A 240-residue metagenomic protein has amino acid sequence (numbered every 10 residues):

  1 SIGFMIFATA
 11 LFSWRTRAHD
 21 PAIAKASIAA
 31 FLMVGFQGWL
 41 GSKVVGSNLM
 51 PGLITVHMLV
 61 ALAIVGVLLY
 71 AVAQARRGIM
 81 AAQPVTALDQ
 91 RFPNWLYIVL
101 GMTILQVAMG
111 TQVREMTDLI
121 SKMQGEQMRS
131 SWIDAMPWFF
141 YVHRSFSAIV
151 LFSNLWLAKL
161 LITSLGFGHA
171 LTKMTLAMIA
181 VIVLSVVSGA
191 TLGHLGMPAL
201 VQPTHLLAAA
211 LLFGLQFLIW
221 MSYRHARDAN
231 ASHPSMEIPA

Functional and structural regions predicted by a protein language model:
S1-A240: Polytopic transmembrane helical bundles with strong interfacial aromatic enrichment
